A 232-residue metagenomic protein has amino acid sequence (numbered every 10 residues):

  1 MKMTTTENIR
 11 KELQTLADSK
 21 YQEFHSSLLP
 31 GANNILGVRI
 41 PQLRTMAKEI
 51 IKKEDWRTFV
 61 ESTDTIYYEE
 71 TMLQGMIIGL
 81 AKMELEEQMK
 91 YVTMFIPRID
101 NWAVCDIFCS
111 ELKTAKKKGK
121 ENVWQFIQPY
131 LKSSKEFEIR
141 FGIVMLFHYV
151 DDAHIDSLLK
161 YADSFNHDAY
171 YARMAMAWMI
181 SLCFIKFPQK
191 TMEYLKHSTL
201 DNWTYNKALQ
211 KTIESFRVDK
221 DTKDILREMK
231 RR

Functional and structural regions predicted by a protein language model:
M1-R232: Alpha-helical scaffold domains
